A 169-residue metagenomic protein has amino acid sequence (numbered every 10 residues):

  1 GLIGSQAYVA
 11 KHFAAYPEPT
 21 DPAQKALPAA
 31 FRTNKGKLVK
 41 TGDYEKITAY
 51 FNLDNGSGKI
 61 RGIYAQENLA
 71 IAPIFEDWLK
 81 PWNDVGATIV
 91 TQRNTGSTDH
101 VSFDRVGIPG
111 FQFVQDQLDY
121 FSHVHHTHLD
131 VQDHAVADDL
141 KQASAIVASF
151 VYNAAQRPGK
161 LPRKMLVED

Functional and structural regions predicted by a protein language model:
G1-S122: Metal-dependent peptidase/peptidase-like ectodomains
Y120-D169: His/Asp/Glu-rich mid-to-C-terminal helical/loop segments that flank catalytic regions of hydrolases
